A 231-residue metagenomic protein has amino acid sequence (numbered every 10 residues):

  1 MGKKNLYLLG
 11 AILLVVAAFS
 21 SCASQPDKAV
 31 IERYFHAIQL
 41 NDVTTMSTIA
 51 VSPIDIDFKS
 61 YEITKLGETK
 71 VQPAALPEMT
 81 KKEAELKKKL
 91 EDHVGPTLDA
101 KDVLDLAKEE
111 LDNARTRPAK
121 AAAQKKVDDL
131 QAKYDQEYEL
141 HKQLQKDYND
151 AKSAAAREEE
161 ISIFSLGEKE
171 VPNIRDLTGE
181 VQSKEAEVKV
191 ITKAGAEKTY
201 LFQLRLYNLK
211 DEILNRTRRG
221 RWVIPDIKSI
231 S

Functional and structural regions predicted by a protein language model:
M1-S20: Sec-dependent bacterial lipoprotein signal peptides
A23-Q25: Bacterial signal peptide processing site
D27-I31: Nuclease catalytic cores
D42-D57: Short, well-ordered alpha-helical segments enriched in acidic and aromatic residues
I54-Q72: Short, charge-rich amphipathic alpha-helical segments embedded in non-transmembrane helical bundles/solenoids
A74-E91: Alpha-helical linker/edge segments of TPR/alpha-solenoid repeat scaffolds and analogous pre-/post-domain helices
K88-S231: Exposed beta-sheet edge and beta->alpha loop/turn motif
